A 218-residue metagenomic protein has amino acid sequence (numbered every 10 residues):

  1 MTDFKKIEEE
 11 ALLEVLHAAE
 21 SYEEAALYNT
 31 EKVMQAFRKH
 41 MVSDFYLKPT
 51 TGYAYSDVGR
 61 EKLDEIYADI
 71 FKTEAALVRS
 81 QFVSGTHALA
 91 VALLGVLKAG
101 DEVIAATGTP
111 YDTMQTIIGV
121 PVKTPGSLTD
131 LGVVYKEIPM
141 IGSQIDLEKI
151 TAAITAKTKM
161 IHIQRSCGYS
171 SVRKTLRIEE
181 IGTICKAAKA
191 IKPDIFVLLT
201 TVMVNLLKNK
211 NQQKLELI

Functional and structural regions predicted by a protein language model:
T2-L16, V33-M34, R38-K39, Y46 (+3 more regions): Conserved PLP-enzyme active-site core in the AAT-like
A11-T73: Glycine-rich phosphate-binding segment of PLP-dependent enzymes
D64, V78-R79: Short secondary-structure boundary micro-motifs
